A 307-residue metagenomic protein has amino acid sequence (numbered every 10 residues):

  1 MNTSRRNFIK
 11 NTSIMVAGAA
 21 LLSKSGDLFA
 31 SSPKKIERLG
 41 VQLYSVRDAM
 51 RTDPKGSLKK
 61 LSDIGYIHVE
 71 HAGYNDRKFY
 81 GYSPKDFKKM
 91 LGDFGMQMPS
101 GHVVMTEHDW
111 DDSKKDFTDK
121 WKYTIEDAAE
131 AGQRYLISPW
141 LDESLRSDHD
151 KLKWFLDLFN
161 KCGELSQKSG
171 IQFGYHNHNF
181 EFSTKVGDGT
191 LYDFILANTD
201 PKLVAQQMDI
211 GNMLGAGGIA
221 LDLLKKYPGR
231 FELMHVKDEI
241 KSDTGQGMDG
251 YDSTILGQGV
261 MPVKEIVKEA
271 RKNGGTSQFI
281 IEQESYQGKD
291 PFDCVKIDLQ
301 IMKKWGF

Functional and structural regions predicted by a protein language model:
M1, N7-F29: N-terminal export signals
S13-I14, G18-S23, W110-A205, F292: Active-site acidic/histidine proton-transfer and metal-coordination neighborhood in alpha/beta enzyme cores
K24-T52, G56, K60: C-terminal segment of N-terminal export signals and the immediately downstream linker at the start of the mature
K34, L58-D63, Y80-P99, K120-G132 (+4 more regions): Acidic (Asp/Glu)-rich catalytic clusters
V41, L61, V69, L91 (+7 more regions): Conserved, mostly hydrophobic/aromatic
V41-S45, H71-G73, S100-M105, S138-W140 (+4 more regions): A cross-domain feature marking catalytic cores of carbohydrate-active enzymes and several ubiquitous metabolic/repair
V46-T52, A72-S83, T106-T118, E143-S147 (+4 more regions): Acidic-and-aromatic substrate-binding clefts and catalytic sites of carbohydrate-active enzymes
H68-V69, Q167-V260: Acidic/histidine-rich catalytic cores of soluble enzymes
